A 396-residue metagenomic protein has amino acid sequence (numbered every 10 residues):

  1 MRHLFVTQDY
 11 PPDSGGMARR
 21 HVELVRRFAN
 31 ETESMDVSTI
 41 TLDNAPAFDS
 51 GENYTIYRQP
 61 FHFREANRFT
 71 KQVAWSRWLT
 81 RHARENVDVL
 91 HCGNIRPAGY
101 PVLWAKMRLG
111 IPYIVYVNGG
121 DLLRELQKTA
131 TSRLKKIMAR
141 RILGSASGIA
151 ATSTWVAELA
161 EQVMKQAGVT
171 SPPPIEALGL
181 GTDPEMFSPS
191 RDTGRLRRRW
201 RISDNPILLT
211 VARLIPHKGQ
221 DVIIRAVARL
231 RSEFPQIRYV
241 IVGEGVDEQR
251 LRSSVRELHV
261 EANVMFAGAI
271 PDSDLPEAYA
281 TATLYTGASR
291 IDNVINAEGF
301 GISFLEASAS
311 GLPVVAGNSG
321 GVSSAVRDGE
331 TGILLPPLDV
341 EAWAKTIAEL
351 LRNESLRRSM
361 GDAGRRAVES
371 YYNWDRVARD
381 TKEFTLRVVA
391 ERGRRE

Functional and structural regions predicted by a protein language model:
L4, I202-K218, I224-V227: Conserved donor-binding/catalytic core segment of Leloir-type glycosyltransferases
H62-C92, P97-R108, R133-R141: An amphipathic, basic-hydrophobic alpha-helix
T70-A74, L109-I114, L122-I142, E158 (+1 more regions): Nucleotide-sugar donor phosphate/pyrophosphate-binding loop at the beta->alpha transition of glycosyltransferases
G144-P174, T182-P189: A short, active-site helix/loop in glycosyltransferases that binds the activated sugar's phosphate group
R252-D274, L284: Nucleotide-activated donor-binding/catalytic signature segment of Leloir-type glycosyltransferases, i.e., the conserved
A280-I295, L312: Acidic donor-binding loop of glycosyltransferase active sites
F304, A309, P313-A316, V326: Short hydrophobic beta-strand element within catalytic cores of glycosyltransferases and related nucleotide-activated
A325-G329, I333-E341, E349-S355: Conserved acidic donor-binding segment of nucleotide-sugar-dependent glycosyltransferases
